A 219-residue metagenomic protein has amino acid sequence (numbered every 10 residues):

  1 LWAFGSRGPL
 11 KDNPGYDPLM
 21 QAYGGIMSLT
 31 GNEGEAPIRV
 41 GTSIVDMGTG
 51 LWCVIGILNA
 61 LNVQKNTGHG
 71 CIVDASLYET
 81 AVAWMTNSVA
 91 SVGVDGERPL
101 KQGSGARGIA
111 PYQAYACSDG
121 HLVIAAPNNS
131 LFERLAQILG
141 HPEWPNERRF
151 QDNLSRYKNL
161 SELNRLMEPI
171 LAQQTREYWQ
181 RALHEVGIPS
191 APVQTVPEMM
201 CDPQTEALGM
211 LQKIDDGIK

Functional and structural regions predicted by a protein language model:
L1-L122, A126-P127, E133: Active-site-adjacent "lid/gating" segments in soluble enzymes
W2, N32, E147-F150, Q194 (+2 more regions): Short loop/turn and capping residues at structural boundaries
K11-D12, R156-L160, D202-E206: Short secondary-structure transition/capping segments
S28-L29, Q174-W179, L211-K219: Short, basic, helix/turn surface patches
A81, D152, M199-M200: Short secondary-structure capping/turn micro-motifs that flank functional sites
A110-V186, S190: Aromatic-enriched alpha-helical interface/lid elements that frame and gate functional surfaces
E185-K219: A glycine-rich dinucleotide-binding beta-alpha-beta segment and adjacent secondary-structure elements that constitute
